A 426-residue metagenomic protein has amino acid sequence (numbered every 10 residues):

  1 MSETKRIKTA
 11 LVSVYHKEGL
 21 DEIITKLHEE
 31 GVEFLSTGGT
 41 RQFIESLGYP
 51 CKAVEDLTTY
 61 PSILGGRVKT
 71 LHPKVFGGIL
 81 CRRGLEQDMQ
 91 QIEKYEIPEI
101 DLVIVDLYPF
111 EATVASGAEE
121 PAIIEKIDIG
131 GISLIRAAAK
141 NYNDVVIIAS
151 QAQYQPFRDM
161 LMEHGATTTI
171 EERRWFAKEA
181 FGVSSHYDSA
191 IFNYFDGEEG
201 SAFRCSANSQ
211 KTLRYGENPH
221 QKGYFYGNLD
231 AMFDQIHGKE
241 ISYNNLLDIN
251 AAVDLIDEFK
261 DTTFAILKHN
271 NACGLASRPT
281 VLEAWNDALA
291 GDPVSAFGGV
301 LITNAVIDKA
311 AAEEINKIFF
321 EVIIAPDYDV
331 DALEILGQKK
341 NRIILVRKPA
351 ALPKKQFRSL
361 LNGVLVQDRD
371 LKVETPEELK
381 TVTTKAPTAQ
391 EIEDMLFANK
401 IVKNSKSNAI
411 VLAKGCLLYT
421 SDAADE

Functional and structural regions predicted by a protein language model:
T4-I7, T70-F76, F110-A118, A139 (+4 more regions): Gly-rich Lys/Arg/Thr-decorated short loops/hinges at beta-loop-alpha junctions or inter-strand turns that position
A10-E18, S242: Short, glycine-rich nucleotide/cofactor-binding loops
S13, L80, V103-Y108, I148-A149 (+3 more regions): Short beta-strand segments
E18-E22, E33-K74, G78-R82, Q87-I97 (+4 more regions): Feature captures the catalytic cores and cofactor-binding loops of soluble hydro-lyases/lyases that act on carboxylate
P61-N193: Beta-strand/loop-alpha-helix module characteristic of Rossmann-like adenine-cofactor folds
I127-A138, T263-L275, N408-K414, L418: Conserved phosphate/anionic-ligand binding catalytic regions in large, soluble enzymes, centered on
A152-Y328, A332-I335, K339-R369, E391-A409: Active-site loops and adjacent core secondary-structure elements that bind or stabilize anionic groups
Y419-E426: Conserved small/polar residues in nucleotide/adenosyl-binding loops
